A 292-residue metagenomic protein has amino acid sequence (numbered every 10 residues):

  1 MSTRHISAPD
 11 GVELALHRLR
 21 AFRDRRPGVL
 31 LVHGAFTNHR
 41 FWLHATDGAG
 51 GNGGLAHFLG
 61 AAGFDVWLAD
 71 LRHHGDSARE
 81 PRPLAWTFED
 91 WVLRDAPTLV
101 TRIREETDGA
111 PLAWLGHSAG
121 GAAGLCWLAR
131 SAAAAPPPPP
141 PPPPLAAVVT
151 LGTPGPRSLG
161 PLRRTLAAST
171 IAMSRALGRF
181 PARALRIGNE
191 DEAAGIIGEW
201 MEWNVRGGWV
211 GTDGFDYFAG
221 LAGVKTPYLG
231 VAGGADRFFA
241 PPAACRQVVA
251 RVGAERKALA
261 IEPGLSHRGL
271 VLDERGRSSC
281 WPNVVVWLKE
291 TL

Functional and structural regions predicted by a protein language model:
M1-A21: N-terminal cap/lid segment of alpha/beta-hydrolase-fold proteins
F22-L71, G75-D76: Short, surface-exposed "cap/lid" segments of acyl-processing enzymes
D70-H74, P154, L265: Short beta-to-alpha linker loops that shape the active-site pocket of alpha/beta-hydrolase fold enzymes
A85-E105: Alpha/beta-hydrolase active-site loop
E105, G109, W114-L115, A119-W209: Alpha/beta-hydrolase-fold enzymes
V224, G230-A232: Short beta-strand/loop motif that positions the catalytic acidic residue of the alpha/beta-hydrolase fold
R237-A243: Conserved alpha/beta-hydrolase "acid-adjacent" motif
A258-L292: Catalytic active-site module of serine/aspartate enzymes centered on a nucleophile-bearing elbow/loop
